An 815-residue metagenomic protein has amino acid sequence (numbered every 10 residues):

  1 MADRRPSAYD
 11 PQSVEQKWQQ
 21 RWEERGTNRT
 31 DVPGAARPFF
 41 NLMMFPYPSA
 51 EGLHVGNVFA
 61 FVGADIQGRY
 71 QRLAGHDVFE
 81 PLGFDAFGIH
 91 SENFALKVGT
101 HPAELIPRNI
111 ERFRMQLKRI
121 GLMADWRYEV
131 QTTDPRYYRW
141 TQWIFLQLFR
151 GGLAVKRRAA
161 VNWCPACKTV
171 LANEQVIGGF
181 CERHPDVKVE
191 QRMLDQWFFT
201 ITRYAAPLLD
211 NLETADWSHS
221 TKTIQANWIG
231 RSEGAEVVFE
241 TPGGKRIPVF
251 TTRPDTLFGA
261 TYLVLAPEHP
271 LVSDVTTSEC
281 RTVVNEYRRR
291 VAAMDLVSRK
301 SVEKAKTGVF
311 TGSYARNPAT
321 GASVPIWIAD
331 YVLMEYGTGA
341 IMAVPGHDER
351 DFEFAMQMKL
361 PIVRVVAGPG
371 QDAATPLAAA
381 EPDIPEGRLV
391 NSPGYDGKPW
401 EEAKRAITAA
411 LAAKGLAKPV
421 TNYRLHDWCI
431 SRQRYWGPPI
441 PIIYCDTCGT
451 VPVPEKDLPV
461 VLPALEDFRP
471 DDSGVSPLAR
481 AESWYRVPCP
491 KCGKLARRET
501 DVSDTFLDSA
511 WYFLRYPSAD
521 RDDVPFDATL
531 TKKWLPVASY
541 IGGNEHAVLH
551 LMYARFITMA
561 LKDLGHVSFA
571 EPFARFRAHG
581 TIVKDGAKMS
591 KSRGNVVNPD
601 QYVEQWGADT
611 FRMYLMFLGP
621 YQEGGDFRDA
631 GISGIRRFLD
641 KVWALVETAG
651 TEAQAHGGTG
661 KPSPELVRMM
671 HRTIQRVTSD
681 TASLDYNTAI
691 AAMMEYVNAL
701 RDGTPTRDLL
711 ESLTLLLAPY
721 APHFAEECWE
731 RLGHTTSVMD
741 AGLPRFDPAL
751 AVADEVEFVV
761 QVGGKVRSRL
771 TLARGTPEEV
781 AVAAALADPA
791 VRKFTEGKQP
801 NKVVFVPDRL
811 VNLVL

Functional and structural regions predicted by a protein language model:
A2-L42, R72-P81, E104-R112, W217 (+2 more regions): Conserved oxyanion/phosphate-binding beta-strand-loop segments in alpha/beta enzyme cores
A2-R5, M44-L53, W126-V130, L333-I341 (+10 more regions): Glycine- and acidic
R4-Q19, V55, T141-A367, V475-P477 (+6 more regions): NTP-handling and nucleic-acid-processing catalytic cores
A8, Q16-K17, R21-R25, K97-P254 (+6 more regions): Residue patterns forming the tRNA-binding/recognition surfaces of aminoacyl-tRNA synthetases and related DALR
D31-P102, E129-I144, T251-T252, P318-F354 (+1 more regions): N-terminal catalytic cores of NTP/NDP-binding nucleotidyl/phosphoryl-transfer enzymes
R150-G151, V155-N162, P419-C448, F569-P572 (+3 more regions): Helix-rich, typically C-terminal accessory recognition domains appended to large enzymatic cores
I247-H269, W428, R434-Y435, I440 (+3 more regions): Conserved phosphate/anionic-ligand binding catalytic regions in large, soluble enzymes, centered on
S313-Y336, V365, Y485-E623: Alpha-helical recognition segments enriched in aromatics with Gly/Pro capping that present substrate-recognition
